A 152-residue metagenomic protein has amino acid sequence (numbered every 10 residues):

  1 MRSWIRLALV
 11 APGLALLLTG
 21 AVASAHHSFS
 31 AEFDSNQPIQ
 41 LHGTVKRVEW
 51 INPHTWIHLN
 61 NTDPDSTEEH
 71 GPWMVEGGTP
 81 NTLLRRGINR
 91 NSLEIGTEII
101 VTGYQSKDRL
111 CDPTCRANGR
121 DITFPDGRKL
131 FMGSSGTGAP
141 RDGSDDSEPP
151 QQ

Functional and structural regions predicted by a protein language model:
M1-I5: N-terminal secretory signal peptides that target proteins for export/translocation
A8-G20: Bacterial N-terminal signal peptides
A23-S30: Boundary at the C-terminal end of the N-terminal hydrophobic targeting segment
S30-Q152: PEST-like low-complexity, intrinsically disordered acidic/proline/serine-rich tracts that flank trafficking/processing
